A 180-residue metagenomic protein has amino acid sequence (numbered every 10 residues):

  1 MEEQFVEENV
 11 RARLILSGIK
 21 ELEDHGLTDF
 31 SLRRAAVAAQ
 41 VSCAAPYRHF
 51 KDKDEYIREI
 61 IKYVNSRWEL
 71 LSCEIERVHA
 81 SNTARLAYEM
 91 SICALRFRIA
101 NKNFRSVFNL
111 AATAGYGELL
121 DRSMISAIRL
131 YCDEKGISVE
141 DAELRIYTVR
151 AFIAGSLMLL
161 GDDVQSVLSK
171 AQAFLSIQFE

Functional and structural regions predicted by a protein language model:
M1-H25, L32-R34, A38, E55: Basic, helix-initiating cap at the start of DNA-binding domains
R13, L22, I57-V64, F108 (+1 more regions): Alpha-helical DNA-contacting segments of helix-turn-helix folds
E23-L27, Y47-R58: HTH DNA-binding helix-turn interface
S42-A44: Key DNA-contact positions within bacterial/archaeal DNA-binding proteins
E59, C73-N101, V149: Hydrophobic alpha-helical connector segments
R85, E89, N109-Y147, S169 (+1 more regions): Amphipathic alpha-helical packing segments from all-alpha helical-bundle domains
L95-E118, S156-D162: Amphipathic alpha-helical segments used for helix-helix packing
A100, V149-V167, I177-E180: Amphipathic C-terminal alpha-helical segment
